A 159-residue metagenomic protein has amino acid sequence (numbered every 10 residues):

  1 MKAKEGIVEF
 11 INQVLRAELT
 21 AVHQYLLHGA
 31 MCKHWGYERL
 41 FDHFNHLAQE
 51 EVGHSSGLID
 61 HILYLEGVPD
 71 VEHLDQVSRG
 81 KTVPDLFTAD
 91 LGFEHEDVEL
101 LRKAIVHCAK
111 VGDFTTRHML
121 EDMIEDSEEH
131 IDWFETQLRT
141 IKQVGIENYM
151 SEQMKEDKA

Functional and structural regions predicted by a protein language model:
M1-A159: Iron-associated oxidoreductase/ferritin-like identity signal
